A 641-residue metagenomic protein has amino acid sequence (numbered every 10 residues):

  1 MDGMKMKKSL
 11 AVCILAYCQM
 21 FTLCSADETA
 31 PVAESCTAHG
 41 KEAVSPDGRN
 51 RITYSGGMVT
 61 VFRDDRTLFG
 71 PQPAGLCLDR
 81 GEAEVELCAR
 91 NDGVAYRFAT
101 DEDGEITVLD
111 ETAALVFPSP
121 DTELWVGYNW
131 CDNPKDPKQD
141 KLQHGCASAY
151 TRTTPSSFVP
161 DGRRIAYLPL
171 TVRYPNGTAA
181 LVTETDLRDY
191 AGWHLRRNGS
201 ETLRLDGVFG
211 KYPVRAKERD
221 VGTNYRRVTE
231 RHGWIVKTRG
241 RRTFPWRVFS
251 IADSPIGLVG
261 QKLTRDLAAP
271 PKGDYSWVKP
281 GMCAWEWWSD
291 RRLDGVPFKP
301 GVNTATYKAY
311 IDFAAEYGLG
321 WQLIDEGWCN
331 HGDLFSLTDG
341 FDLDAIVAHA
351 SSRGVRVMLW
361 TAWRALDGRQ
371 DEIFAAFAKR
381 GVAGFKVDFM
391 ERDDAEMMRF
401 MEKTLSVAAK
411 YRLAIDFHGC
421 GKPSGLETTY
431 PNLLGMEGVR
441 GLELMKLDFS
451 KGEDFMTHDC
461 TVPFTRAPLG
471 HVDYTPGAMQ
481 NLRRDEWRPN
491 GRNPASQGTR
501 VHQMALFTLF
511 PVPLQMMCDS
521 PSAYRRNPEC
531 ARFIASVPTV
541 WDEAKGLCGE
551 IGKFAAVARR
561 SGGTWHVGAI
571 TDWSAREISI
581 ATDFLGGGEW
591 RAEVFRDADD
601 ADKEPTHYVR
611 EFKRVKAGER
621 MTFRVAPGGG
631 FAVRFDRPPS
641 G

Functional and structural regions predicted by a protein language model:
A11-T22: Bacterial N-terminal signal peptides
P31-L263: N-terminal accessory beta-strand-rich subdomains and adjacent acidic, glycine-rich linkers that precede catalytic cores
P71-P73, G127-K141, V594-G618: Solvent-exposed beta-strand/loop surfaces of large extracellular or lumenal domains
I235-Y317: An acidic-aromatic substrate-binding cleft motif
I324-T499: Aromatic- and carboxylate-enriched substrate-binding clefts and catalytic-loop regions of carbohydrate-active enzymes
D519-H566, D600-T606: Glycan-recognition and catalytic regions of carbohydrate-active enzymes
E550-W590, F631-A632: Carbohydrate-binding surface patches
F612-G641: C-terminal beta-strand-rich structural cap/linker in extracellular carbohydrate-active enzymes
